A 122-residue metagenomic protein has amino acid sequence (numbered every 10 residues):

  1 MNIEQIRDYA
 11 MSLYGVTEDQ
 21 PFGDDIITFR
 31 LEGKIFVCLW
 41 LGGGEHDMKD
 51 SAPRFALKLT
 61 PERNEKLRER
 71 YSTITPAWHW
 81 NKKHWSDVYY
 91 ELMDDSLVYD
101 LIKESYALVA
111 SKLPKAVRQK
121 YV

Functional and structural regions predicted by a protein language model:
M1-V122: Charge-dense, helix-prone N-terminal extensions
